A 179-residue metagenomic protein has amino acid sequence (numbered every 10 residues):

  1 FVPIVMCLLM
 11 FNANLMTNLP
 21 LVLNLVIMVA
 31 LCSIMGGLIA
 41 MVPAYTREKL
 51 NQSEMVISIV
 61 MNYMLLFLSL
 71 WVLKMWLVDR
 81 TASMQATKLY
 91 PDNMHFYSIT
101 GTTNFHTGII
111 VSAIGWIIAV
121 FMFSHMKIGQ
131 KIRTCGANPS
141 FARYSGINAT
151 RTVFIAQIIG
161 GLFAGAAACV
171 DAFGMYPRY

Functional and structural regions predicted by a protein language model:
F1, G101-R178: Helix-loop-helix "hairpin" substructures at the membrane interface of multi-pass membrane proteins
F1-M41, W71: Membrane-embedded helix boundary and interhelical linker motif in transport proteins
P3, M35, M61-L65, G115 (+1 more regions): Transmembrane alpha-helical core residues of multi-pass small-molecule transporters, especially secondary transporters
C7, F11, N62-V78, G160 (+2 more regions): Juxtamembrane/transmembrane-helix interface segments of polytopic membrane transporters
V26-I34, V56, I109-V111, F154-I158: Hydrophobic alpha-helical transmembrane segments
K49-N51: Helix-loop interface residues and adjacent transmembrane-helix termini in multi-pass membrane transporters, primarily
E54-M126, T152, R178: Transmembrane helix-bundle core of multi-pass membrane transporters and related energy-transducing complexes
